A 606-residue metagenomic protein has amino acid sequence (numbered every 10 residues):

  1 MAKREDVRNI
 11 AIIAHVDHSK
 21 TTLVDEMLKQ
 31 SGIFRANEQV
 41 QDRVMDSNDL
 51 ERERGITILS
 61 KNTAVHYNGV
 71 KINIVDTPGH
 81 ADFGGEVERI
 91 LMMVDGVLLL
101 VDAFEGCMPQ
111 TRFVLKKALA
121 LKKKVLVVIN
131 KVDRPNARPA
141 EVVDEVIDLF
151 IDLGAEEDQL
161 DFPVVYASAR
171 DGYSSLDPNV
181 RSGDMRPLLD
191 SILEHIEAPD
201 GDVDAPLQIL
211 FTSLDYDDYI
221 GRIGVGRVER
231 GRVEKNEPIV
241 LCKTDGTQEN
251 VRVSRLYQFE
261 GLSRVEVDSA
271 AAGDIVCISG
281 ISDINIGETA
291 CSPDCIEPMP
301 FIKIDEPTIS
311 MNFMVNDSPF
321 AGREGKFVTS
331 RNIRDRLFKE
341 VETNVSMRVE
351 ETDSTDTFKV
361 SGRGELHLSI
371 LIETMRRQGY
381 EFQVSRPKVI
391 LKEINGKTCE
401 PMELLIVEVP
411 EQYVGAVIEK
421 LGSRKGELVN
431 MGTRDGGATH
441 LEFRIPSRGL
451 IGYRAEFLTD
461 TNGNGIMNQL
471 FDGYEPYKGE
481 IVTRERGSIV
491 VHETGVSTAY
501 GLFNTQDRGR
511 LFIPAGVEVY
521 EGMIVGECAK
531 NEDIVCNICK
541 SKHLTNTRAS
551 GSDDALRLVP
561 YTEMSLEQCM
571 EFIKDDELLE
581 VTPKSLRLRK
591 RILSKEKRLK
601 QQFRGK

Functional and structural regions predicted by a protein language model:
M1-V101, E105, E145, L214-D217: P-loop NTPase switch module centered on the Walker A-proximal segment
A11-I12, V128-N136, Y173, D177-R181 (+3 more regions): Conserved short loop/turn motifs at secondary-structure junctions
D17, L23, G55, I74-D76 (+17 more regions): Residue-level signature of catalytic and energy-coupling elements of molecular machines, predominantly ATP/GTP-dependent
A36, M108-P109, R134-A140, G172-D177 (+5 more regions): Switch/connector loops and helix/strand junctions flanking conserved nucleotide-binding motifs in nucleotide-processing
D82-V87, E105-R112, N136-A140: Conserved ATPase-coupling elements of RecA-like P-loop NTPase cores
G106-K122, V143-V146: Amphipathic helical hotspot of TIR/SEFIR-family domains
K124, R134-H195: Canonical P-loop GTPase G-domain recognition
P163, D190-E194, G224-K606: Accessory interaction regions appended to the cores of large information-processing enzymes
